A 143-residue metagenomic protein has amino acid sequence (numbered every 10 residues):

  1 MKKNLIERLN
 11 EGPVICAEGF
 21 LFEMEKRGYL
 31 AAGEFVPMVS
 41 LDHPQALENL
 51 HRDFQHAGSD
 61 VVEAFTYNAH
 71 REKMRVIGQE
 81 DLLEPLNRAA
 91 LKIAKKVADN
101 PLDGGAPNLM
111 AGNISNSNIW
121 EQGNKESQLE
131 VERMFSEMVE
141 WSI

Functional and structural regions predicted by a protein language model:
M1-I143: Domain-level signal for soluble alpha/beta catalytic cores
